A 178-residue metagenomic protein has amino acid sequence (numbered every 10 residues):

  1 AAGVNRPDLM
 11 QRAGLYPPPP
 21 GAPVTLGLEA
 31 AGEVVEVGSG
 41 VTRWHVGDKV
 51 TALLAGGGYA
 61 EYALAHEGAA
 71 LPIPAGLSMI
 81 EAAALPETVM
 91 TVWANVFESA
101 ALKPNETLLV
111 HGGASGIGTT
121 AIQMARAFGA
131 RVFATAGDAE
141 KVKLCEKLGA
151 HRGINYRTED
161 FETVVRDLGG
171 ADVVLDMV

Functional and structural regions predicted by a protein language model:
A1-G3, A13-G57: Glycine-rich beta-strand-centered segment in the early N-terminal region that forms part of a ligand/cofactor-binding
R6: Helix-loop element at the rim of GNAT/NAT acetyltransferase active sites that forms part of the acceptor-substrate
P23, R43, K49-A114, K147: NAD(P)H dinucleotide-binding glycine-rich loop of Rossmann-like/cofactor-binding domains, especially the beta1-alpha1
V34, A63, V92, A125 (+2 more regions): Terminal peptide-recognition signature
S39, A75, G137: Short, conserved catalytic or interaction motifs in soluble domains
A83-E159, V164: Mid-domain Rossmann-like dinucleotide-binding core that forms the NAD(H)/NADP(H) cofactor-binding site
D167-V173: A glycine-rich helix->loop->beta "capping" turn within Rossmann-like NAD(P)(H)-dependent oxidoreductase domains
